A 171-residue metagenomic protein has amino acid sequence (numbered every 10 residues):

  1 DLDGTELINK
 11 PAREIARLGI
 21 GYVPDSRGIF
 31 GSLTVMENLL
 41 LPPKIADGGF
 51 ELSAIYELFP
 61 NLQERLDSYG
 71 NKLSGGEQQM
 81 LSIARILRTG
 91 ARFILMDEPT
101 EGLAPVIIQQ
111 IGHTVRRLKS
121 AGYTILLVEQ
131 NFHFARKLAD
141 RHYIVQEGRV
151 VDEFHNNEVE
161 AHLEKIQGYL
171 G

Functional and structural regions predicted by a protein language model:
D1-G171: Glycine-rich phosphate-binding loops of nucleotide-dependent enzymes
